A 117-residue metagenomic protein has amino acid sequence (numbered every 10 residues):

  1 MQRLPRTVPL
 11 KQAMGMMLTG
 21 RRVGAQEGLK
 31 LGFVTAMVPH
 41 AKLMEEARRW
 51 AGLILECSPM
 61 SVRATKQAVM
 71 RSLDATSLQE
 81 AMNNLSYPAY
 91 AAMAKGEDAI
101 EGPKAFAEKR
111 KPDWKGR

Functional and structural regions predicted by a protein language model:
M1-M17, K30-L31, E46, W50: CoA-thioester-processing core
L4, G28, T65, F106: Terminal peptide-recognition signature
P9, P39-H40, K95: Helix-capping/helix-break motifs at membrane-protein junctions, especially on the cytosolic side just before or after
M16-M17, A68, S72, P88-A94: Helix-loop "lid/cap" segments that line or gate small-molecule binding pockets
G20-E27: Acidic, divalent-metal-coordinating active-site segment for phosphoryl/phosphodiester hydrolysis, typified by short
A25, V34-A81, W114-R117: C-terminal long alpha-helix characteristic of the crotonase
K95-A99, A105: Interdomain hinge/lid region at the active-site interface of Rossmann-like NAD(P)-dependent oxidoreductases
K104-R117: Terminal low-complexity tails and localization/encapsulation signals of metabolic enzymes
